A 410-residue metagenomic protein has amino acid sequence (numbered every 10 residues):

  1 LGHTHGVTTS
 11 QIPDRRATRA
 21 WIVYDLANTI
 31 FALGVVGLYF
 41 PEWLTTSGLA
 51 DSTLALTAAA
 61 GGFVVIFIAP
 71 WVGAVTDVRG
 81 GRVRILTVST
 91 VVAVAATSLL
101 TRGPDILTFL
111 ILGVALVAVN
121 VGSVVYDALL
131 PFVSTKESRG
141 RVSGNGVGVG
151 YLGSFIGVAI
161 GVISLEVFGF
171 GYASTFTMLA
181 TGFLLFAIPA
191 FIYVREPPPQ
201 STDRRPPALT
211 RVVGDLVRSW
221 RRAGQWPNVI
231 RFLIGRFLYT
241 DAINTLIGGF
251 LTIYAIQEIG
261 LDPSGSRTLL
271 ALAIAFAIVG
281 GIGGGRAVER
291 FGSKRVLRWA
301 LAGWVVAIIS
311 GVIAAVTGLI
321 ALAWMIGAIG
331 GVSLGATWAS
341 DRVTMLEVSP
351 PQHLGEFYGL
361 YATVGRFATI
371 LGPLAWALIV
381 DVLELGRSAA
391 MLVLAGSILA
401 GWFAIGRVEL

Functional and structural regions predicted by a protein language model:
G6-T18, P197-I234: Juxtamembrane intracellular "pre-TM" segments in multi-pass secondary transporters
T9-G62, N228-L269: Helix-loop boundary and gating motifs at the non-cytosolic
A55, L165-T181, L378-I398: A membrane-interface helix-boundary motif in multi-pass transporters
F67-G81, V279-S293, V380: Helix-to-loop junctions at the C-terminal end of transmembrane segments in multipass secondary transporters
T87-D105, A302-T317: C-terminal ends and interior cores of transmembrane alpha-helices in multi-pass membrane transporters/permeases
T101, L184-V194, L392-L410: Multi-pass alpha-helical transporter architecture, strongest for 12-TM Major Facilitator/SLC carriers used
V121-T135, A336-P350: Intracellular juxtamembrane helix-capping segments at the cytosolic ends of symmetry-related transmembrane helices
K294-W338: C-terminal transmembrane helical hairpin of 12-TM major facilitator-type secondary transporters
